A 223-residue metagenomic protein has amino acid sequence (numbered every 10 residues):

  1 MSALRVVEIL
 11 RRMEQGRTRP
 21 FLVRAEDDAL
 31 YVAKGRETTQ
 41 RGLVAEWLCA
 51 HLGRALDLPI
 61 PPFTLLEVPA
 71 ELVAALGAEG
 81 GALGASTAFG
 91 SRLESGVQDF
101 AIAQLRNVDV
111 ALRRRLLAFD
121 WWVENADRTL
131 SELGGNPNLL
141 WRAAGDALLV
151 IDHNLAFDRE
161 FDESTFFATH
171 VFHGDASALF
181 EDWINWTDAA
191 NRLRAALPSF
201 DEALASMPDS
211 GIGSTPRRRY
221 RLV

Functional and structural regions predicted by a protein language model:
M1-I102, R115-A126, P137, A143-D146 (+1 more regions): Conserved ATP-binding subdomain of kinase catalytic cores across diverse folds
A45-W47, L72-E79, L105, L130 (+4 more regions): General "foldedness" signal
A50-A55, N107-R113, F167-F172: Short, low-complexity, polar/charged sequence segments that are solvent-exposed and flexible
A101-E132, L148, A178-A190: Conserved kinase catalytic-core helix
R142, D146-V223: C-terminal catalytic region of ATP-dependent kinase domains
